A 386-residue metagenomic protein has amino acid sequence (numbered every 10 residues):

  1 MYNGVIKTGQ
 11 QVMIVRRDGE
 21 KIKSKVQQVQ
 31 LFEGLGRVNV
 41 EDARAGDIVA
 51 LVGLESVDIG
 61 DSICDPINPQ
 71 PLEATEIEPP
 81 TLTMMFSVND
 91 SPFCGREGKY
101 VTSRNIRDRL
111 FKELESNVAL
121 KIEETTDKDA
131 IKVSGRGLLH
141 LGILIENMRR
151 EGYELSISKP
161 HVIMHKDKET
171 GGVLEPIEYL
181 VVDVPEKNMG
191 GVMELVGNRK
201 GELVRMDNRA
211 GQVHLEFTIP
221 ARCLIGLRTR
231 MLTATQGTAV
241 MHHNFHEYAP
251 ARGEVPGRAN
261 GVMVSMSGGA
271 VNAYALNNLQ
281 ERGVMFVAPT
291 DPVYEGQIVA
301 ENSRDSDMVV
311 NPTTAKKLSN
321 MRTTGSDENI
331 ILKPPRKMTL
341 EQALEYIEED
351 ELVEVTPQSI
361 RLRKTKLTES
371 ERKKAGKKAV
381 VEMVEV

Functional and structural regions predicted by a protein language model:
M1-M84, C94-R96, N260, G269-S319 (+2 more regions): Conserved nucleotide-binding/hydrolysis modules and their immediate coupling elements across P-loop/ASCE NTPase motors
V5, E55-S56, G135-L141, P185-M189 (+1 more regions): Helix N-cap motif at beta-to-alpha junctions
G9, G46, G60, F86 (+6 more regions): Residue-level signature of catalytic and energy-coupling elements of molecular machines, predominantly ATP/GTP-dependent
I14, S91-E115, K333: A short, contiguous, amphipathic alpha-helix enriched in charged residues
G19-F32, E41-R44, P71-N89, N117-A130 (+5 more regions): Interdomain boundary/hinge elements
Y100-L114, V184-R199, L203: Short amphipathic alpha-helix segments
S103-D129, G283: Gly/Ser-centered flexible loop/linker motifs
R361, K366-V386: Acidic, low-complexity intrinsically disordered tails
